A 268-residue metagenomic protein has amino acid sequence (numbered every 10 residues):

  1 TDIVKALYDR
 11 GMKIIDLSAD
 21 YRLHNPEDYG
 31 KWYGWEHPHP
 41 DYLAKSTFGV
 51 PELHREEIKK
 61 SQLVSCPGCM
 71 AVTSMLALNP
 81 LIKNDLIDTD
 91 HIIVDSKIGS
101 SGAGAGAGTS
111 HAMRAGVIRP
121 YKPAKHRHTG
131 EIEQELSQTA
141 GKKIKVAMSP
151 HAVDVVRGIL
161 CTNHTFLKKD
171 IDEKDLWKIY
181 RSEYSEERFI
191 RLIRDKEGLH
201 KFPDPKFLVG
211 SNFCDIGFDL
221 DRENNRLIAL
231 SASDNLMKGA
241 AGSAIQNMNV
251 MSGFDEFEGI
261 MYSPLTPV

Functional and structural regions predicted by a protein language model:
T1-P123, G141, D219-R222, F257-E258 (+1 more regions): N-terminal Rossmann-like NAD(P) cofactor-binding subdomain of oxidoreductases, focused on the glycine-rich
T47, C66, K97-S100, V156 (+3 more regions): Short glycine/serine/threonine-biased micro-segments
L76, P80, E131-E135, I179 (+2 more regions): Alpha-helical scaffold segments in soluble metabolic enzymes
D90-S96, S100-A229: C-terminal substrate-binding/catalytic lobe of Rossmann-fold NAD(P)-dependent oxidoreductases
S185, P205-V268: C-terminal helical cap and adjacent loop that interface with cofactors, partners, or active-site loops
